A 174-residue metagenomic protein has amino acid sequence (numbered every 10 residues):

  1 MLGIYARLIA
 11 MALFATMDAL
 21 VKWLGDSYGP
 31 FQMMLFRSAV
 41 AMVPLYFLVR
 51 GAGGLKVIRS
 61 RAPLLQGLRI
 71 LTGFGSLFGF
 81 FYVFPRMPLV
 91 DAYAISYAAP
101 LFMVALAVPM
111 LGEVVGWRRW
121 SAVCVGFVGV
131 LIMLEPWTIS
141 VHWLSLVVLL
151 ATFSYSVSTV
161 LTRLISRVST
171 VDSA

Functional and structural regions predicted by a protein language model:
M1-I9, M42-L68, W117: Membrane-interface interhelical linkers
M1-L2, L35, I58-A62, E135-S154: Juxtamembrane helix-entry segments on the extracytoplasmic side of multipass membrane proteins
M11-A19, Y46, I70-F78, P100-A105 (+2 more regions): Hydrophobic/small/kink-forming positions within alpha-helical transmembrane segments of polytopic membrane proteins
T16, G53-V90, I132: Specific transmembrane alpha-helical segments of multi-pass solute transporters/efflux pumps, especially DMT/EamA
K22, P30-F31, L45, S140-A174: Transmembrane alpha-helical segments that form core, pore/gating elements of small-molecule transporters/exporters
D26-Q32, G79-S96, R167-D172: Structural motif at transmembrane-helix junctions in multi-pass transporters
A99-S121: C-terminal transmembrane-helix exit sites in multi-pass transporters
R118-L134, Y155: Hydrophobic transmembrane alpha-helices of multi-pass small-molecule transport proteins
